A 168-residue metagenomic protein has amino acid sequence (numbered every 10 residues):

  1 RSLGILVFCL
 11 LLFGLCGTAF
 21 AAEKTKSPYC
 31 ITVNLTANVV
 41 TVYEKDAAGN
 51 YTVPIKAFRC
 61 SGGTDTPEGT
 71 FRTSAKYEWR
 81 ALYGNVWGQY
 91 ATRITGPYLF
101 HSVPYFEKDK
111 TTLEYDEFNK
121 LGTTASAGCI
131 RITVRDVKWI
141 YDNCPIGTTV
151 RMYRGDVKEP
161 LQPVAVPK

Functional and structural regions predicted by a protein language model:
R1-F20: Sec-dependent N-terminal signal peptides of Gram-positive bacterial secreted proteins and lipoproteins
L6-C9, A47, R80, D136: Generic hydrophobic alpha-helical segments
V7-L10, G62, Y115, L121: Exposed boundary/loop context
G14, D46, N50-T52, A127-I132: Long hydrophobic alpha-helices with heptad-repeat/coiled-coil character
F20-W79, Q89-A91: Cell wall/extracellular polymer interaction/catalysis modules
K24, T66, Y77-K168: Exported/periplasmic cell-wall-interacting domains
